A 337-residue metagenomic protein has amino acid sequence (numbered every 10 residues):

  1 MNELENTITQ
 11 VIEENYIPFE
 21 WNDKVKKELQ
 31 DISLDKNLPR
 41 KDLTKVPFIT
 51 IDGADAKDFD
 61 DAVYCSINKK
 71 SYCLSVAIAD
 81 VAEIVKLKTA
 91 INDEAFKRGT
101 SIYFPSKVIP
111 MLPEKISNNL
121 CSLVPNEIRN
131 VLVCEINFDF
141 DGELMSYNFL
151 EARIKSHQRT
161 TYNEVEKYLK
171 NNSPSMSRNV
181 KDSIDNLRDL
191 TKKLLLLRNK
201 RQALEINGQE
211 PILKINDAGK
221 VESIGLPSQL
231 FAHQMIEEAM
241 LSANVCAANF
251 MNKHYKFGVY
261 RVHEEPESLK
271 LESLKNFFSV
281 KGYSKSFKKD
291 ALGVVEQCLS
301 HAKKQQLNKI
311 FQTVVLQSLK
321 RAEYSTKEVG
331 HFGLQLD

Functional and structural regions predicted by a protein language model:
M1-E14, W21-D337: Electropositive polyanion-binding surfaces
